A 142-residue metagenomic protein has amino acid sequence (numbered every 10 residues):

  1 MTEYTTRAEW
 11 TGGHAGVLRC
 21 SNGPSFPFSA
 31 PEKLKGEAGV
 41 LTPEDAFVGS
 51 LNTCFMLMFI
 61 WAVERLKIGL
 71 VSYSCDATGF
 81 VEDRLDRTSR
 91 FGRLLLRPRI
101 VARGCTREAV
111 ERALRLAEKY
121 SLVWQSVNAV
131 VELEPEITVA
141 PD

Functional and structural regions predicted by a protein language model:
M1-G49, L57-D142: Extended beta-strand/beta-hairpin segments
